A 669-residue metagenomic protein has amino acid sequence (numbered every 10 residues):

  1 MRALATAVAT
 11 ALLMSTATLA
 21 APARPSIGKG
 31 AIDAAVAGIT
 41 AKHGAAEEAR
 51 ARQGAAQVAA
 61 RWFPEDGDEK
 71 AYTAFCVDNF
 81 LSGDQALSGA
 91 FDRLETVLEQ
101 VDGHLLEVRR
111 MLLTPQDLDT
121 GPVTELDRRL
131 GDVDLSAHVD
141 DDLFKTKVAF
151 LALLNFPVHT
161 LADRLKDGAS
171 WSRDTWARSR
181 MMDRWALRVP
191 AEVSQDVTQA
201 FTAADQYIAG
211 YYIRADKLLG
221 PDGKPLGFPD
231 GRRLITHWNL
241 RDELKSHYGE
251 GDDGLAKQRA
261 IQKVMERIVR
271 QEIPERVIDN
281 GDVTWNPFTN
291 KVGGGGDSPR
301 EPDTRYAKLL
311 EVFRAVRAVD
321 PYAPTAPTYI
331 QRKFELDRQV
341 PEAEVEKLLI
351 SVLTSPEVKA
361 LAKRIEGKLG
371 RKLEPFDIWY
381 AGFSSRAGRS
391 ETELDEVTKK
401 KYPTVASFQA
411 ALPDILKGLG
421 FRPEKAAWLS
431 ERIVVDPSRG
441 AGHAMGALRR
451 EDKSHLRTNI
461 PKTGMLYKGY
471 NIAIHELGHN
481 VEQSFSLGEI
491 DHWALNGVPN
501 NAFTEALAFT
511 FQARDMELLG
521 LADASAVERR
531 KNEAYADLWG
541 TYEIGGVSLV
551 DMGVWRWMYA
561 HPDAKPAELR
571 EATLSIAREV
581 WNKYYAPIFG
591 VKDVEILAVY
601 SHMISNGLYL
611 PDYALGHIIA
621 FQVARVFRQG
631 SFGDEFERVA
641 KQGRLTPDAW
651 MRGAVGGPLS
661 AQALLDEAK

Functional and structural regions predicted by a protein language model:
M1-A5: Positively charged n-region of N-terminal signal peptides that target proteins for export
A7-T16: Bacterial N-terminal signal peptides
T18-P22: Boundary at the C-terminal end of the N-terminal hydrophobic targeting segment
A23-R259, K263-K291, V319-R389, P562-K669: C-terminal, non-catalytic "cap/extension" segments appended to globular domains
L234-L240, G382-G388, A444-L456, L477-E489 (+2 more regions): Active-site-adjacent bridging/hinge elements
R314-A318, F485-E489, W493-W539, G616 (+1 more regions): Post-HExxH zinc-binding segment in Zn-dependent metallohydrolases
S390-D452: Auxiliary, metal-adjacent structural segments of Zn-dependent hydrolase domains
L456-L487, A508-F509: Active-site recognition of the HExxH zinc-binding catalytic motif
